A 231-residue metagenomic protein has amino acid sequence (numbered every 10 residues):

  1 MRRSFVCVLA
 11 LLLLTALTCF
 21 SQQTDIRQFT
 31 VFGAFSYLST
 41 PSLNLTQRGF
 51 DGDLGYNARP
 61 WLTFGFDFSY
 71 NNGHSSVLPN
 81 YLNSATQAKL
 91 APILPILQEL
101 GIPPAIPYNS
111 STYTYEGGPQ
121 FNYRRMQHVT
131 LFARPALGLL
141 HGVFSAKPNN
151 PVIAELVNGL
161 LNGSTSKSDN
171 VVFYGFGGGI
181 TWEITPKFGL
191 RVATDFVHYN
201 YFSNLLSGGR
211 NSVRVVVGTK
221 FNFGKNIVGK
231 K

Functional and structural regions predicted by a protein language model:
C7-A16: Bacterial N-terminal signal peptides
S21-A58, F64, Y70, R214-K231: Short glycine/proline- and aromatic-enriched beta-strand/turn motifs that initiate or cap beta-hairpins
R27, T46-F50, H74, N109-Y115 (+3 more regions): Residues that define the transmembrane beta-barrel architecture of outer-membrane proteins
G33-F35, G52-Y56, G117-F121, P135-L139 (+4 more regions): Residues on the lipid-exposed face of transmembrane beta-strands in outer-membrane beta-barrel proteins
S36-S42, G73-S75, M126, L140-F144 (+1 more regions): Sequence/structural signature of outer-membrane beta-barrel proteins
Y37-P41, G101-P107, N158-S166, Y201-S207: Extracellular loop and loop/strand-boundary signature of outer-membrane beta-barrel proteins
Y56-E155, K220-N222: Gram-negative (and chloroplast) outer-membrane scaffold detector with strong preference for beta-barrel transmembrane
W61-F66, Q127-V129, W182, P186-L190 (+1 more regions): Repeated loop/turn-to-beta-strand initiation elements of outer-membrane beta-barrel proteins
